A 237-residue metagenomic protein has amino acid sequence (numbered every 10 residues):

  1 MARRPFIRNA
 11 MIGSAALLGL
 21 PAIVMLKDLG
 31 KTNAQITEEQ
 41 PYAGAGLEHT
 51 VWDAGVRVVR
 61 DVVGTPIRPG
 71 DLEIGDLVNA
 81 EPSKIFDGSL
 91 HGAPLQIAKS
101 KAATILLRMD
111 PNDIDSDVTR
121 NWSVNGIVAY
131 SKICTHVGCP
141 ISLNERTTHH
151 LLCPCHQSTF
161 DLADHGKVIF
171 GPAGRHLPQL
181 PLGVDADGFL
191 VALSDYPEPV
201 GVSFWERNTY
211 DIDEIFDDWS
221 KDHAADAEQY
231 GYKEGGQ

Functional and structural regions predicted by a protein language model:
M1-L17: N-terminal secretory signal peptides and thylakoid transit peptides that target proteins across membranes
M11-I12, H156-S158: Detector for the c-type heme attachment site
V24, D28-I133, V137-N144, V184-Q237: N-terminal pre-ligand scaffold of iron-sulfur
N125, C153, G174-L177: Short solvent-exposed loop/turn micro-motifs enriched in small/polar/acidic residues
H136-V137, H149, Q157: C-terminal soluble domains/tails of integral membrane proteins
I141, T148-C153: Cys/His-rich short segments
I141-E145, L162-H165: Short Cys/His-rich "knuckle" micro-motifs
F160-G201: Short Fe-S-cluster ligation motifs
